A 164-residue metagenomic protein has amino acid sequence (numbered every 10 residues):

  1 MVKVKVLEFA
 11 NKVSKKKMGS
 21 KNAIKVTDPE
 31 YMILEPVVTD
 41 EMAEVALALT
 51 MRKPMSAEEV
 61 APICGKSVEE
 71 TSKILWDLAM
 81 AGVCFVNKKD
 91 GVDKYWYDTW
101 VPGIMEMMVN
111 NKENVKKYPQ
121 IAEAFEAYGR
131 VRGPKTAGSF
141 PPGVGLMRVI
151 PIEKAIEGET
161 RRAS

Functional and structural regions predicted by a protein language model:
M1-Y31: Long, low-complexity, charged/polar intrinsically disordered regions in eukaryotic proteins
P36-A43: Short helix-coil-helix linker/hinge
A46-L47: Hydrophobic residues on short alpha-helical segments
M51-C64: Short acidic, hydrophobic short linear motifs in intrinsically disordered regions
C64-M80: Short amphipathic alpha-helical interaction segments
A79-D90: A short, conserved structural fragment
G91-R132: Short, amphipathic alpha-helical interaction segments positioned at domain boundaries
I121-S164: Long, Pro/Ser/Thr-rich low-complexity/intrinsically disordered regulatory tracts in eukaryotic proteins
